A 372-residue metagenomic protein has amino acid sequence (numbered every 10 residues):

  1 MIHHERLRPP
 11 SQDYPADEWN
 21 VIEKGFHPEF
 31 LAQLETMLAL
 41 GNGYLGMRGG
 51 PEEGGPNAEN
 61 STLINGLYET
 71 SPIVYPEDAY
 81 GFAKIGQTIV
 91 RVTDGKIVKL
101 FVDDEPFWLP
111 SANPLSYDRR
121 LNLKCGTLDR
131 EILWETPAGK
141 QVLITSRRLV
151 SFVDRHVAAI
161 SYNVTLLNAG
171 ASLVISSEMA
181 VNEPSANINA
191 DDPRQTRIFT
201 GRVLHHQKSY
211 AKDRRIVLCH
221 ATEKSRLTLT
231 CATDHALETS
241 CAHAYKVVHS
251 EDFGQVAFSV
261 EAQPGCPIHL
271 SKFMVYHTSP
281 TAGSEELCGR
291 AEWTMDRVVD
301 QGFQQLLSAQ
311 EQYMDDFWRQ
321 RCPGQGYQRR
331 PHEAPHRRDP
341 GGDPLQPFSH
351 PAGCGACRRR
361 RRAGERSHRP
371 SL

Functional and structural regions predicted by a protein language model:
I2-L372: Acidic/polar, glycine-enriched structural segments that form the non-catalytic walls/loops of the carbohydrate-binding
